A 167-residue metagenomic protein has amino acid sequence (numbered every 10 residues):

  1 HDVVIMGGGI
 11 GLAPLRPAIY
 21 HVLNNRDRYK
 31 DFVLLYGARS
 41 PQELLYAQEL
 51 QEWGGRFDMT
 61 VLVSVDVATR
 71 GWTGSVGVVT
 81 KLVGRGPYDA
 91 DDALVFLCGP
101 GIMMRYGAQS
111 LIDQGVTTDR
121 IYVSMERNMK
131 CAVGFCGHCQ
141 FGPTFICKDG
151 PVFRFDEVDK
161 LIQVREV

Functional and structural regions predicted by a protein language model:
H1-K130: FNR/FR-type flavoprotein reductase catalytic core
L44, V133, E157: Short acidic, gly/pro-rich beta-turn/loop elements at beta-sheet edges and active-site/ligand-binding grooves
I102-M103, E126-P151: Local cysteine-cluster metal-coordination motifs and their immediate loop/turn environment, predominantly Fe-S cluster
G142-V167: Non-heme iron-sulfur electron-transfer modules
